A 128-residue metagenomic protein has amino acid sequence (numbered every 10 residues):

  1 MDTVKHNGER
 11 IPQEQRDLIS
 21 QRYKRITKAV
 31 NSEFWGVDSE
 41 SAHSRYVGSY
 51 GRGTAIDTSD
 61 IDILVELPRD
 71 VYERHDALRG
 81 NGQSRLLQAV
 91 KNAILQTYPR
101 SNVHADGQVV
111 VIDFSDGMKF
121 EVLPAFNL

Functional and structural regions predicted by a protein language model:
M1-R45, S49-T58, R69-N81: N-terminal regions immediately upstream of nucleotidyltransferase
Q13, I63, Q96-T97: Terminal and domain-boundary accessory regions
R45, N81-L128: Conserved catalytic core of two-metal-ion nucleotidyltransferases
S59-I61, F120: Change "...and in nucleic-acid phosphodiester-cleaving endonucleases..." to "...and in nucleic-acid processing enzymes
L64-R69, P124: Short loop/turn segments at strand-loop or loop-helix junctions that form parts of catalytic or ligand-binding pockets
